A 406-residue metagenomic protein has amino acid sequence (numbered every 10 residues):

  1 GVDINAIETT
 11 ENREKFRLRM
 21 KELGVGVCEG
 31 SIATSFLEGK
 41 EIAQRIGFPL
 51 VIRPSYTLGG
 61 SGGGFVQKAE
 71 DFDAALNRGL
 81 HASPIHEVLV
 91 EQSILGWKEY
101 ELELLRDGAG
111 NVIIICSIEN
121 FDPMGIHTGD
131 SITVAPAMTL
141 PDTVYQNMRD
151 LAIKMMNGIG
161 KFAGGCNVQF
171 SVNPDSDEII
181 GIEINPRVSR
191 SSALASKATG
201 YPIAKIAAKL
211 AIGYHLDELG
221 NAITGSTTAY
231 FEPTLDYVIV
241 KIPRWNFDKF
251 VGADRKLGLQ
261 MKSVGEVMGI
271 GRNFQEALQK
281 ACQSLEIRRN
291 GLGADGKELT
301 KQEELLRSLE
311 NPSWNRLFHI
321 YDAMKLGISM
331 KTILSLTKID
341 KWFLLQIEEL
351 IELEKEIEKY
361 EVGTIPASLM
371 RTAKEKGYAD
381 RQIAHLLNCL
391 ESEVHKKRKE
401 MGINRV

Functional and structural regions predicted by a protein language model:
G1, L23-G24, I46-P49, G59 (+2 more regions): ATP-dependent carboxylate activation and anion-phosphoryl transfer catalytic cores that bind Mg-ATP to form
V2-G63: A conserved helix-loop-beta module that forms one wall/lid of the active-site cleft in ATP-utilizing catalytic domains
E8-E14, K399-V406: Flexible, Lys/Arg-rich cytosolic regulatory linkers and terminal tails that connect or flank
R53, I333, I383: Conserved hydrophobic/aromatic pocket- or pore-lining residues that grip, position, or stack substrates in active sites
S335-L345, A384-K397: Short, basic interhelical loop/turn and adjoining N-cap of the next helix at nucleic-acid- or acidic-partner-contacting
R371-K376, R381-C389: Extended, domain-scale alpha-helical bundle/helix-rich regions
